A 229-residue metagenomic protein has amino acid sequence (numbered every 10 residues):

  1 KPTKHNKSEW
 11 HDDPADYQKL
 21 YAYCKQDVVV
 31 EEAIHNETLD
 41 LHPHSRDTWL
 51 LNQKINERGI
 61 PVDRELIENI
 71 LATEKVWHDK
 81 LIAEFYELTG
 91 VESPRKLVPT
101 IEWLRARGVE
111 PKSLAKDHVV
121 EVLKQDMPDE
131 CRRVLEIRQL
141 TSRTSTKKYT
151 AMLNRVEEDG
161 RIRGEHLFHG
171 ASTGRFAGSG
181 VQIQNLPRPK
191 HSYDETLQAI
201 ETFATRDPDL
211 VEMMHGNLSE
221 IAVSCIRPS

Functional and structural regions predicted by a protein language model:
K1-S229: Conserved "right-hand" nucleotidyltransferase catalytic core of DNA-directed polymerases
